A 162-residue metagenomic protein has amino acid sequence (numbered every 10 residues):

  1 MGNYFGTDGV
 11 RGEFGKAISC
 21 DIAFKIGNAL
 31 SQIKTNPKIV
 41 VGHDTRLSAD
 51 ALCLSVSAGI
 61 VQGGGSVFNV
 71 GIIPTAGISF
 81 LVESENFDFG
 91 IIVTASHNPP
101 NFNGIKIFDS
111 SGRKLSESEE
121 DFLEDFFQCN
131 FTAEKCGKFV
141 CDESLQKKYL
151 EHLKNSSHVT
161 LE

Functional and structural regions predicted by a protein language model:
M1-G64, F89, F139-E162: An N-terminal, well-structured beta->alpha segment
G15, A51-L54, V82, F102-K106: Short acidic, glycine/serine/threonine-rich loops at helix termini
D44, I72-I73, A95-S96, G112 (+1 more regions): Short, ordered loop/turn segments at secondary-structure junctions
G71-D88, H152, S156: Conserved phosphate-binding catalytic cores of ATP/NTP-utilizing and phosphoryl-transfer enzymes
P74-G77, N98-N101, K114-L115, F122-L123: Short gly/pro/ser/thr-enriched loop/turn and capping motifs at secondary-structure boundaries
I92-S110: Active-site microenvironments of hydrolase-like enzyme catalytic domains
I105-E162: Gly/Ser/Thr-enriched, mixed-charge loops and adjacent short helices that form phosphate/oxyanion-binding elements
